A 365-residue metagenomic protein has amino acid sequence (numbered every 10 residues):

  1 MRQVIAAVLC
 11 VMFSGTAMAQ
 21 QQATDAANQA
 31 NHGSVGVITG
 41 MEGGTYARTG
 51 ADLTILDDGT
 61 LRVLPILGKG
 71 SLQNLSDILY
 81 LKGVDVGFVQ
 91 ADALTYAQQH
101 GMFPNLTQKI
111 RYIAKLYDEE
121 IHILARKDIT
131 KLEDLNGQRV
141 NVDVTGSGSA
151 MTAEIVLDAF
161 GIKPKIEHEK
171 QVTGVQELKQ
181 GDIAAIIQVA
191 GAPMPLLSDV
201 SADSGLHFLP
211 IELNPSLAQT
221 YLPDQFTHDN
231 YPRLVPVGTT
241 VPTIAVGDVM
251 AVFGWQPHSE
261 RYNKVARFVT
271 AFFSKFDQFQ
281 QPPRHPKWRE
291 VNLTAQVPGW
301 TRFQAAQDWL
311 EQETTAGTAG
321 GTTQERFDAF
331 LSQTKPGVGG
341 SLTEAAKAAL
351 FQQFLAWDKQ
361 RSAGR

Functional and structural regions predicted by a protein language model:
A6-G15: Bacterial N-terminal signal peptides
H32-D57, L64, E119-Q176, Q180: Bilobed "Venus flytrap"/periplasmic-binding protein-like clamshell domains and structurally analogous long
G33-I38, E42-G87, V237-T240, L350-Q353: Extracytoplasmic small-molecule ligand-binding "clamshell" domains of the periplasmic binding protein/Venus flytrap
G50-I55, I66-N105, V175-E177, P193-S201: Pocket-flanking alpha-helical
A91, I162-E260: Pocket-lining segment of extracytoplasmic ligand-binding domains
P104-L116, R233-V241: A structural signal for short loop-to-beta-strand junctions that line the ligand-binding cleft of periplasmic/secreted
T145-V156, D224-P298: Ligand-binding clefts/hinges and TM-proximal coupling segments of bilobed small-molecule sensing domains
T173, A190-S204, F208, G254 (+1 more regions): An extracytoplasmic/periplasmic, membrane-proximal ligand-sensing/linker region
